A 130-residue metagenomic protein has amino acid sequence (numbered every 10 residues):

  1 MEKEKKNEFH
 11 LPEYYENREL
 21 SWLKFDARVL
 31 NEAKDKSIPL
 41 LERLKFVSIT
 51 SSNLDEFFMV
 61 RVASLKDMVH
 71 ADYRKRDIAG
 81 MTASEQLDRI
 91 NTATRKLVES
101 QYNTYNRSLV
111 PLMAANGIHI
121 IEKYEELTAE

Functional and structural regions predicted by a protein language model:
M1-E130: N-terminal localization/anchoring segments of enzymes in phospholipid and broader phosphate metabolism
